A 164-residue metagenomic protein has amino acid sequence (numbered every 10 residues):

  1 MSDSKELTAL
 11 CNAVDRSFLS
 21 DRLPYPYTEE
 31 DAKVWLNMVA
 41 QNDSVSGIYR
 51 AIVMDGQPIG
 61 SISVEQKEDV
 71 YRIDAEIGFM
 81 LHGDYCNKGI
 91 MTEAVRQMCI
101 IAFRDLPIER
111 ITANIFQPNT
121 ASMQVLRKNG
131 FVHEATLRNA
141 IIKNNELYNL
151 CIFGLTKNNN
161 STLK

Functional and structural regions predicted by a protein language model:
M1-V14, Y49-K164: Acyl-donor (CoA/ACP) binding surface of acyl/acetyltransferases
A13-R16, Y25, Q41, N158: Residue-level marker of structural boundaries
R16-N37: Conserved GNAT-fold acetyl-CoA-binding loop/helix
L36-M38, N139-A140: A generic local structural motif
M38-V39, I101: A generic secondary-structure signal
A40-V45, F131: Short loop/turn motifs at secondary-structure junctions and domain boundaries
